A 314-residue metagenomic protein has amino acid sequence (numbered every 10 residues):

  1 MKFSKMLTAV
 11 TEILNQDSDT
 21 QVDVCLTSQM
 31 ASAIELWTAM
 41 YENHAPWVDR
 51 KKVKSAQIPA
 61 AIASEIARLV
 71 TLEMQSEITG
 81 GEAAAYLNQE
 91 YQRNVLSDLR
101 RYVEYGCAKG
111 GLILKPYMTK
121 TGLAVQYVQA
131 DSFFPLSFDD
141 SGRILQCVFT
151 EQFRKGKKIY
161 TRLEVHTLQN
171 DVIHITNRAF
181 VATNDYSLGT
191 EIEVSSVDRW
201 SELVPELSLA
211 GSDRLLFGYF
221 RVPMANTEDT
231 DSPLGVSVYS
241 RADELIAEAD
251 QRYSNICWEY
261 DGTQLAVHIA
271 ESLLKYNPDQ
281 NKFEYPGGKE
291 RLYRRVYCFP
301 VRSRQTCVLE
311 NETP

Functional and structural regions predicted by a protein language model:
M1-T38, I192-S237: N-terminal start-of-domain structural block
M1-V128, S132: Extended, helix-rich architectural segments
H44, K157, A182, S187-L188 (+2 more regions): Flexible coil/linker segments and helix-coil junctions enriched in charged and small residues
N94, R101-C107, R154-K155, Q264 (+2 more regions): Short linear motifs in intrinsically disordered
V103-Y105, L136, V238: Residues embedded in well-ordered secondary-structure elements
A108, I113-D231: Extended, regular secondary-structure scaffolds
D198-P314: Extended, charged amphipathic alpha-helical segments
